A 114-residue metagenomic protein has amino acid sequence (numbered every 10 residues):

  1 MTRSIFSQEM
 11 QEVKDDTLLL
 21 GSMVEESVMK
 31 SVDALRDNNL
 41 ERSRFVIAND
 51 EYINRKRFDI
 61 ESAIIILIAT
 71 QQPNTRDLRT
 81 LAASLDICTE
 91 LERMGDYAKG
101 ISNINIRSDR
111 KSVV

Functional and structural regions predicted by a protein language model:
M1-V114: Cytosolic, long alpha-helical scaffolding segments
